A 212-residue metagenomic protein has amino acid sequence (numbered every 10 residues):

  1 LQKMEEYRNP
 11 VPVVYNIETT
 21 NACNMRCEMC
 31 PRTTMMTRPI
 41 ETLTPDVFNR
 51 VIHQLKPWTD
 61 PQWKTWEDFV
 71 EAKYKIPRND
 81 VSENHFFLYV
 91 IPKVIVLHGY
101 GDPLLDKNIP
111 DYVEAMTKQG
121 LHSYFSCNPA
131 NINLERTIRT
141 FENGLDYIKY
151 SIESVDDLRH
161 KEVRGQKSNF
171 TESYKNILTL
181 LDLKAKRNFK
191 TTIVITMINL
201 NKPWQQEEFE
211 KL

Functional and structural regions predicted by a protein language model:
L1-Y147, R159-V163, K175: Conserved alpha-helical substructure of the radical SAM core
N16, K149, V194-T196: Short aromatic/hydrophobic contact patches that present stacked aromatics for nucleic-acid/ligand binding
T20, Y100, E153, T196-L200: Short loop/turn motifs enriched for small/polar and acidic residues
Y112-M116, I152, L200-L212: Short, electropositive alpha-helical surface patch
S123, C127-A130, I177-E208: Conserved strand-turn element in the central/C-terminal portion of the radical SAM core barrel that lines
V155-D157: Flexible loop/hinge segments that line or gate small-molecule binding clefts
R164-D182: Glycine-rich S-adenosyl-L-methionine
